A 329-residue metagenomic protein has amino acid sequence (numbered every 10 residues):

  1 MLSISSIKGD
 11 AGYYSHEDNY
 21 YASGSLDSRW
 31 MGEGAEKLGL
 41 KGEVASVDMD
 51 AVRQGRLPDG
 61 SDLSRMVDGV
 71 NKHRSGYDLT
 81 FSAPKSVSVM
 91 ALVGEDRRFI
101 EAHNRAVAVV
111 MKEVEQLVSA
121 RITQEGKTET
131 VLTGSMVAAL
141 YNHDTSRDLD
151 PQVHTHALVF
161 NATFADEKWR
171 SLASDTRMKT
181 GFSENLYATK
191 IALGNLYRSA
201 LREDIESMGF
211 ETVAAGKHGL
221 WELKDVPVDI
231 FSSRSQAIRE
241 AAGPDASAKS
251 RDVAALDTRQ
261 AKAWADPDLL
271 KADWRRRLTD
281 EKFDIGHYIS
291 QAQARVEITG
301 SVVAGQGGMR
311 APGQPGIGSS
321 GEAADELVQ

Functional and structural regions predicted by a protein language model:
M1-V328: Intrinsically disordered, flexible peripheral segments
